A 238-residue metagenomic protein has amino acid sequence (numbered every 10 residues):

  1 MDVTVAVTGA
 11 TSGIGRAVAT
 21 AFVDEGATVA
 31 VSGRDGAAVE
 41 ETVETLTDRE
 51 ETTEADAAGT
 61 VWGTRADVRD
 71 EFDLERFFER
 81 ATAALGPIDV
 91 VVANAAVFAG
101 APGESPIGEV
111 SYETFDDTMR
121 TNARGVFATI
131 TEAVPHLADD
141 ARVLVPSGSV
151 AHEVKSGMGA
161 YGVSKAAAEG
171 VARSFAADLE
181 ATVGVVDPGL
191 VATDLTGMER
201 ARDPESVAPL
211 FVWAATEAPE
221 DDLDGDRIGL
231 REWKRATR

Functional and structural regions predicted by a protein language model:
T11-S12, D35: Conserved glycine-rich cofactor-binding loop
E25-T42: Conserved glycine-rich Rossmann-like NAD(P)H-binding loop of the short-chain dehydrogenase/reductase
G36, T64-F77: The beta1-alpha1 cofactor-binding region of Rossmann-like NAD(H)/NADP(H)-dependent oxidoreductases
E79, A83, M119-A141, A177: Amphipathic alpha-helical dimer-interface segment in Rossmann-like NAD(P)H-dependent oxidoreductases
F98-E113, G157: Conserved mid-core segment of classical short-chain dehydrogenase/reductases
G108-F127, A168: Catalytic Tyr-X3-Lys loop
D139-A167, A172-A177: Catalytic loop of short-chain dehydrogenase/reductase
A181, V185-P188, G197-R238: C-terminal helical subdomain
